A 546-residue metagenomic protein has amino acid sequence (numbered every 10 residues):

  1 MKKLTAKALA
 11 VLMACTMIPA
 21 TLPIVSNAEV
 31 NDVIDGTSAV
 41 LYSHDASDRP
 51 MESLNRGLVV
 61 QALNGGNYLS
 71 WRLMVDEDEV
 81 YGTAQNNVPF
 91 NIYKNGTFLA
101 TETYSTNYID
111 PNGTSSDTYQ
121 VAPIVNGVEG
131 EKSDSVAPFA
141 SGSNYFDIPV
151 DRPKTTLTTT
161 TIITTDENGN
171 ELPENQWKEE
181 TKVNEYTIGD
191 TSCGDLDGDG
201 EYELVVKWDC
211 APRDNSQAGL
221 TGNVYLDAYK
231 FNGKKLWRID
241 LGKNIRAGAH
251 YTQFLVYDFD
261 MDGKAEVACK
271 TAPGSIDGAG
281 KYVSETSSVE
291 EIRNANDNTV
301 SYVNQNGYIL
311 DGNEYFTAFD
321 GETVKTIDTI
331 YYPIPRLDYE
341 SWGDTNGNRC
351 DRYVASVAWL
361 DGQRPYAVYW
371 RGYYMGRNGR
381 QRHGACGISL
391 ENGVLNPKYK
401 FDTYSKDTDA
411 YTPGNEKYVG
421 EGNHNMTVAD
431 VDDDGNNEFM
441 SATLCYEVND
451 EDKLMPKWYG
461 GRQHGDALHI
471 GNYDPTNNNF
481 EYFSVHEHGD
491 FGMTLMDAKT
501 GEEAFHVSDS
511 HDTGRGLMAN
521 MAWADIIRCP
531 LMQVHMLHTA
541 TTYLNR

Functional and structural regions predicted by a protein language model:
K2-L4, E266: Short, Lys/Arg-rich N-terminal segment immediately upstream of the first membrane anchor
L4-I24: Sec-dependent N-terminal signal peptides of Gram-positive bacterial secreted proteins and lipoproteins
I18-T37: Sec-dependent signal peptide cleavage junction
A39, S43-S53, D78, T103 (+1 more regions): Beta-propeller-forming repeat regions
R56, G65-L69: Structural beta-strand segments of beta-rich domains
L58-A62, V357: Short amphipathic beta-strand and strand-loop transition segments with alternating hydrophobic
N64-G65, G233: N-terminal prosegments of processed precursors
R72-S116: Recognizes extended acidic, P/S/T-rich segments that occur within or adjacent to Ig-like beta-sandwich modules
